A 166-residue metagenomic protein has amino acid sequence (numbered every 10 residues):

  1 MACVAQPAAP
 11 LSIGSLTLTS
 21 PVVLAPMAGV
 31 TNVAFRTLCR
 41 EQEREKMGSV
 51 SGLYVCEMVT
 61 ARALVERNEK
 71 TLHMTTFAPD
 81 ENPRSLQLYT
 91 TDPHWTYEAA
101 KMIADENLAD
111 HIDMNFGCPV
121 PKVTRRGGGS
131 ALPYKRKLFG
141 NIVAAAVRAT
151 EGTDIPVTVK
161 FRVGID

Functional and structural regions predicted by a protein language model:
M1-V23, A28, A34, A144 (+2 more regions): Alpha/beta catalytic cores of nucleotide-metabolism and tRNA/nucleoside-modifying enzymes
Q6-S12, M27-E106: Glycine-rich, positively charged N-terminal anion/phosphate-binding segment
P21-V23, L53-V55, P83-Q87, H111-D113 (+2 more regions): Structural preference for beta-strand elements that scaffold enzyme active sites
M58-V65, F116-R136: Glycine-rich, proline-tolerant flexible connector loops at the mouths of alpha/beta enzymes
V59-T60, T90, C118-V120, F161-I165: Active-site-proximal loop/turn and secondary-structure-junction residues that shape catalytic pockets, frequently
L72-H73, A99-I112, G117, N141-R148: Short, charged beta->alpha transition segments
T75-P83, L132-V159: Alpha-helix-loop-beta-strand connector modules within alpha/beta enzyme cores
H94-T96, K137, P156-D166: Active-site glycine- and acidic-residue-rich loops that bind and position anionic ligands or nucleotide-like cofactors
